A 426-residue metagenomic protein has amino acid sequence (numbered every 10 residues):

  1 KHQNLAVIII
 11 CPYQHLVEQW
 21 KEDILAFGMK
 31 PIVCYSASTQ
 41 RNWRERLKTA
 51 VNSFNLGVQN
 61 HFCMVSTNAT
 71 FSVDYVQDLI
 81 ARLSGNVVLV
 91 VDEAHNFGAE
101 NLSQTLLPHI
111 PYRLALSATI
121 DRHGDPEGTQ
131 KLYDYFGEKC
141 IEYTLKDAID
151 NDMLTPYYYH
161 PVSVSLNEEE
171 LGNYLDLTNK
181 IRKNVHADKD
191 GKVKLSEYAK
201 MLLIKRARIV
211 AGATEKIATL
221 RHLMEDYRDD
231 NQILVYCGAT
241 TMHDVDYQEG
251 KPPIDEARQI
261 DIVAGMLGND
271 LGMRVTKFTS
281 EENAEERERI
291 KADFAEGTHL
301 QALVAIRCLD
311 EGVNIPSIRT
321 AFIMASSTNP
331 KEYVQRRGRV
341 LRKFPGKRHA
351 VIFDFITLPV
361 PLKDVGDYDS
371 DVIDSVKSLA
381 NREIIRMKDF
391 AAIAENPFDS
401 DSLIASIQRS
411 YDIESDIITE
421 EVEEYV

Functional and structural regions predicted by a protein language model:
Q3-P31, Y35-S38, T241: Conserved Walker A/P-loop ATP-binding site and its immediately adjacent core in helicase/helicase-like ATPase domains
R41-G57, L234, E256-D310: Conserved helicase ATPase core of P-loop NTP-dependent helicases/translocases
T49-L56, F62-T105, I306: Conserved RecA-like ASCE ATPase "motif II neighborhood" in helicase/translocase motors
N96-Y157: Post-DEXD/H (motif II) to motif III coupling segment of the RecA-like Helicase ATP-binding lobe
K139-D270: Interdomain linker/hinge connecting the two RecA-like lobes of the SF2 helicase core
K200, D364-V426: Long, largely alpha-helical accessory region at the distal end of helicase-like NTP-driven motors
V304-I306, E311-S327, E332-R336, H349-F355: A short beta-strand element within the Helicase C-terminal
R339-S375: Conserved segment of the helicase C-terminal RecA-like domain
